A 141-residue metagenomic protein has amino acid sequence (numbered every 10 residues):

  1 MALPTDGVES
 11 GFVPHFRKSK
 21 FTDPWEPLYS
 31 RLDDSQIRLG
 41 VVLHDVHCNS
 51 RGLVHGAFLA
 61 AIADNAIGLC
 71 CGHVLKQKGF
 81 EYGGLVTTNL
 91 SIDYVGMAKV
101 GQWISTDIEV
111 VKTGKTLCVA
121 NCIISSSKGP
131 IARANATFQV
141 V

Functional and structural regions predicted by a protein language model:
M1-V141: Terminal targeting signals and extreme-terminal segments of soluble enzymes
